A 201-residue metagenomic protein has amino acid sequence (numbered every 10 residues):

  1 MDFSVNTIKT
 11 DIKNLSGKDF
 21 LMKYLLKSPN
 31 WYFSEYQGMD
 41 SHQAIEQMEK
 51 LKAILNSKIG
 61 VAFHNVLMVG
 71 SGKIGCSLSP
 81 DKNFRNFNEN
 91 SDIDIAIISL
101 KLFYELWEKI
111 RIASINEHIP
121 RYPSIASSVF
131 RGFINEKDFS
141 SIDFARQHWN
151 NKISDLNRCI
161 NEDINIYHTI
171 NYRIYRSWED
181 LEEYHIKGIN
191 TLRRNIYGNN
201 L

Functional and structural regions predicted by a protein language model:
M1-S91, I98-L201: Catalytic core of pol beta-like nucleotidyltransferases
